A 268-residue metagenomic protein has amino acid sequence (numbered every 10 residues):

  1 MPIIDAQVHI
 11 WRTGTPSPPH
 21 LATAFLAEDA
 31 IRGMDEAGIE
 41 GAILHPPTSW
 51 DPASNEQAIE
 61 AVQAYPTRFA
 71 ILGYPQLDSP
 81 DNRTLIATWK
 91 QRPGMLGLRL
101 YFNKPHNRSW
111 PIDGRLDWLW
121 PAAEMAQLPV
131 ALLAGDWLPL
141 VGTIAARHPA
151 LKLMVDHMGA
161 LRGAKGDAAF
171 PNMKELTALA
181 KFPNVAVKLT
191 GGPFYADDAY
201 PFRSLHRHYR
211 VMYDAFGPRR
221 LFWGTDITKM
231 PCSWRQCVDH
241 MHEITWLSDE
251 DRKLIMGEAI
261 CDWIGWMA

Functional and structural regions predicted by a protein language model:
M1-A6, T23-G41, V211, F216-F222 (+1 more regions): Mid-to-C-terminal alpha-helical segments outside catalytic/metal-binding sites
M1-W118, A122, A126, L179 (+2 more regions): Mid-domain alpha/beta scaffold segments of enzyme catalytic cores
H9-W11, P47-S49, Y74-D78, Y101-N103 (+5 more regions): Active-site beta-loop-alpha junctions enriched in small/polar residues
R12-T13, D51-S54, N107-R108, R162-G163 (+2 more regions): Short catalytic/ligand-binding loop motif for oxyanion handling, primarily in non-cytosolic enzymes, centered on
T23-A27, D51, N55, L116 (+6 more regions): A structural signal for well-ordered alpha-helical scaffolds and beta->alpha junctions
A61, W89, I144-A145, M212 (+2 more regions): Broad structural signal for hydrophobic residues in well-ordered alpha-helices, predominantly aliphatic
L85-W89, A168-P171, M267-A268: Short, surface-exposed amphipathic charged segments that create phosphate/polyanion-binding patches used for binding
L96, S109-F222: Catalytic pocket-lining loop regions of alpha/beta-barrel enzymes, especially the amidohydrolase/enolase/GH5 lineages
